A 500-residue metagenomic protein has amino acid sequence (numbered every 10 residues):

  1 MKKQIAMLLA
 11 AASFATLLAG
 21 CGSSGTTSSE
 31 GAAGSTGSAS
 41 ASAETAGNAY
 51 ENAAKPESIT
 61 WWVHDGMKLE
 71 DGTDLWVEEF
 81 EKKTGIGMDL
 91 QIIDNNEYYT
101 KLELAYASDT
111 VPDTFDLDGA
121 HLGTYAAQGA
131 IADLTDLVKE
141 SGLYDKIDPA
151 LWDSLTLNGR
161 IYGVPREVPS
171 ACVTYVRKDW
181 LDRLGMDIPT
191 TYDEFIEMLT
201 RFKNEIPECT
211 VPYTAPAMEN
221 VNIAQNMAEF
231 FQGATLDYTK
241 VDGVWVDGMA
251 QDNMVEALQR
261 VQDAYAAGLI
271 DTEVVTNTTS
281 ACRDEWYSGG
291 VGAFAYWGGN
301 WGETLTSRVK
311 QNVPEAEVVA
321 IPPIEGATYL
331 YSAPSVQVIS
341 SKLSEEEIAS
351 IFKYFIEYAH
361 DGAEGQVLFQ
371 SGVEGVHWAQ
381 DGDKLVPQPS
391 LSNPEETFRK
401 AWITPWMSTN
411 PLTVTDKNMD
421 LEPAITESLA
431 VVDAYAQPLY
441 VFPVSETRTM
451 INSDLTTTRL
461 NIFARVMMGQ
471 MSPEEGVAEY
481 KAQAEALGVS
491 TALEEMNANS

Functional and structural regions predicted by a protein language model:
M1-A11: Positively charged n-region of N-terminal signal peptides that target proteins for export
T16-G20: C-terminal motif of bacterial Sec signal peptides marking the signal peptidase cleavage site
C21-I188, Y192, D237, W245-D247 (+3 more regions): Conserved N-terminal structural module of periplasmic/extracytoplasmic solute-binding proteins
H64, S350-A464, Q470: Conserved small-residue motifs centered on glycine
Y99-V111, E197-N204, S280-V291, N461: Short helices/loops that flank or line small-molecule/ion binding pockets
G119-L143, L199-F202, T210-A228, A234-L236 (+2 more regions): Carboxylate/His-rich catalytic cores and anion/metal-binding grooves
T124, V221-F230, A234, Y265-T397: Extracytoplasmic/periplasmic substrate-binding proteins
K139, L157-N222, D237-A281, E285 (+3 more regions): Helix-loop-helix "hinge/cap" segment bordering the ligand-binding cleft or interdomain interface
